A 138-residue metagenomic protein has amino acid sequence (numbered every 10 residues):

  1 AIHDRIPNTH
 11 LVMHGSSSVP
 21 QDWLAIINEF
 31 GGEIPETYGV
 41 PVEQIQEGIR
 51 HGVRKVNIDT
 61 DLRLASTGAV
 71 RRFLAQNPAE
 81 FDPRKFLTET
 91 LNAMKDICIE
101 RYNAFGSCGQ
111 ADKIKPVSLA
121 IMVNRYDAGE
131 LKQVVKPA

Functional and structural regions predicted by a protein language model:
A1-A138: Metal-centered catalytic cores of metalloenzymes
